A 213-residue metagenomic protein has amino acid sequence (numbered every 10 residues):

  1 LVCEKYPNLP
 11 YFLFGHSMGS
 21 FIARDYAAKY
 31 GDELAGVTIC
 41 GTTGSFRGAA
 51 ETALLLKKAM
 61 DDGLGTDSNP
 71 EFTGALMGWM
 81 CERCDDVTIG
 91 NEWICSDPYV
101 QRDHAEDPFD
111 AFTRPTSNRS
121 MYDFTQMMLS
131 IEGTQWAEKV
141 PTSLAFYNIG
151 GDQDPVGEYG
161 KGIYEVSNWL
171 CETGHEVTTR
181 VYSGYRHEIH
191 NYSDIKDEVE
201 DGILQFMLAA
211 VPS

Functional and structural regions predicted by a protein language model:
L1-E4: Alpha/beta-hydrolase active-site loop
Y6-S17: Alpha/beta-hydrolase fold nucleophile elbow
G15-D25: Glycine-rich nucleophile elbow surrounding the catalytic serine of serine-hydrolase chemistry
D25-P115: Alpha/beta-hydrolase-fold enzymes
P115-A137: Active-site nucleophile elbow and catalytic-triad environment of alpha/beta-hydrolase enzymes
N148-G150: Short beta-strand/loop motif that positions the catalytic acidic residue of the alpha/beta-hydrolase fold
P155-E165: Conserved alpha/beta-hydrolase "acid-adjacent" motif
T173-S213: Catalytic active-site module of serine/aspartate enzymes centered on a nucleophile-bearing elbow/loop
